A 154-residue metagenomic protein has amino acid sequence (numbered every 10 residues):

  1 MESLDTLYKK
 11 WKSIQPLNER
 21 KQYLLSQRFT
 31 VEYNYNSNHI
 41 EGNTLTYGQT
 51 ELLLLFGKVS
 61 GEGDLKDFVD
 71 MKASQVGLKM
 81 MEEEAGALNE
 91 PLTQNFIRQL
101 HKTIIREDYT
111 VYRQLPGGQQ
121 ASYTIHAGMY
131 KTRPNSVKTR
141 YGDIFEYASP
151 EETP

Functional and structural regions predicted by a protein language model:
M1-P154: FIC/Doc superfamily catalytic core
